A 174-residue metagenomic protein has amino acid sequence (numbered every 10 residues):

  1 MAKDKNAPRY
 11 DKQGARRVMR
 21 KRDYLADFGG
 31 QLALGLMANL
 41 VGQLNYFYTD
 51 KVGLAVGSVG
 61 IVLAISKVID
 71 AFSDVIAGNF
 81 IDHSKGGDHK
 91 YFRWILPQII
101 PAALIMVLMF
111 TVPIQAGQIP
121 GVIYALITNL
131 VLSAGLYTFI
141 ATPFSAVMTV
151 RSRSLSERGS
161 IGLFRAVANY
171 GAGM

Functional and structural regions predicted by a protein language model:
A2-M174: Membrane-embedded alpha-helical bundles of multi-pass transporters/translocases, especially carrier/permease families
